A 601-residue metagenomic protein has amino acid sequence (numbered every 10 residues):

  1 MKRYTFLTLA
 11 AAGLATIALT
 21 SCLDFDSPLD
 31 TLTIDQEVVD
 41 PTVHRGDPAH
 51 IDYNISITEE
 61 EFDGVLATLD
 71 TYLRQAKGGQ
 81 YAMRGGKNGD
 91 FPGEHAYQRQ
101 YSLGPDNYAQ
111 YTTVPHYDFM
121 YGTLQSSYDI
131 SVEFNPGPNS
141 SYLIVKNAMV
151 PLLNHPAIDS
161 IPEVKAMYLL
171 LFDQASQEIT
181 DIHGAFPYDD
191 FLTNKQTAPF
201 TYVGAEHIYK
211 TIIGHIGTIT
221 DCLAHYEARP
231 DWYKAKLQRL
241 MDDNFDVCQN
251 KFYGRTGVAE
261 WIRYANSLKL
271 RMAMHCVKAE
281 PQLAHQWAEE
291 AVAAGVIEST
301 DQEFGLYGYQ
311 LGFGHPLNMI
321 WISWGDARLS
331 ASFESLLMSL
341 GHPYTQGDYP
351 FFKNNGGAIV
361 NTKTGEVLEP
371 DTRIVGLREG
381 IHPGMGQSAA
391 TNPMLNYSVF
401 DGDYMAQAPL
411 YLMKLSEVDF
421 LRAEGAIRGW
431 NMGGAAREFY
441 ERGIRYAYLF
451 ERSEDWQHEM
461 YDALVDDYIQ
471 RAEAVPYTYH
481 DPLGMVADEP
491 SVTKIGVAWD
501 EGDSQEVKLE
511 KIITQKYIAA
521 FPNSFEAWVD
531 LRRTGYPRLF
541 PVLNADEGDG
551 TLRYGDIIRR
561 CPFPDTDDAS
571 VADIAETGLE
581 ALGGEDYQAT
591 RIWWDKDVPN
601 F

Functional and structural regions predicted by a protein language model:
M1-S21: Sec-dependent bacterial lipoprotein signal peptides
C22-D106, L543-F601: Membrane-proximal, proline-rich intrinsically disordered regions
L23-P28, N135, Y536-P537: Extracellular glycan-recognition regions
E37-I55, D231-F245, E366-M385, W456-K494: Charged, glycine/proline-rich intrinsically disordered loops and linkers
Y111-D455, E501-E510, Q515: Structured, solvent-exposed acidic/aromatic patches
Y448, Q457, Y461-F601: C-terminal functional modules
